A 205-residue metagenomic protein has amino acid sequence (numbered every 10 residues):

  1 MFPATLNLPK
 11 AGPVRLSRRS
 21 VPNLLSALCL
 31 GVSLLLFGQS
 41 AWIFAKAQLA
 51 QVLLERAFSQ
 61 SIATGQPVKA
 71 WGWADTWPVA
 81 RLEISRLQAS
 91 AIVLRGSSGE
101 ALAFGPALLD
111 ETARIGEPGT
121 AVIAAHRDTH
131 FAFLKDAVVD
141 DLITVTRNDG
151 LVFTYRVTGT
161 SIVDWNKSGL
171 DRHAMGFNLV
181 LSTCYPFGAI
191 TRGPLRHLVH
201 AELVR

Functional and structural regions predicted by a protein language model:
M1-R19: N-terminal Lys/Arg-rich, disordered targeting/topogenic segments
S17-R205: Solvent-exposed, non-transmembrane regions of membrane-associated and secreted proteins
